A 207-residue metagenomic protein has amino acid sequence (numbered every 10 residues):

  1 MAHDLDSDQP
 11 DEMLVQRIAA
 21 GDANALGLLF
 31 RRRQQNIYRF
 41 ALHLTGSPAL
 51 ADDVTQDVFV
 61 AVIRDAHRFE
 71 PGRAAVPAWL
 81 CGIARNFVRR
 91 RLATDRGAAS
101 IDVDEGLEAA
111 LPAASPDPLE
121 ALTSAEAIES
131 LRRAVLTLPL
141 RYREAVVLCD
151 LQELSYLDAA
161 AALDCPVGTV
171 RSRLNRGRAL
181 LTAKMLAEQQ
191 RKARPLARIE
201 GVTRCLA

Functional and structural regions predicted by a protein language model:
A2-D6, S130-R133, L157, A161-A162 (+1 more regions): C-terminal edge and immediately downstream basic/flexible tail or linker adjoining helix-turn-helix-like DNA-binding
A2-L5, A19-L28, Y38-D57: Short, charged helix-capping/linker segments at alpha-helix termini
S7-D8, A98-S124, P195-L206: Internal acidic/polar
A19-A20, G46, D57-A74, T94-D95: Sigma70-family region 2
F30-P48, D65, V135, A187: Amphipathic, Lys/Arg- and hydrophobic-enriched alpha-helical face
R39, D53-V60, A74-N86: Structural recognition of an alpha-helix C-terminal capping motif at a helix-to-coil junction
R64-P71, C81-V103, S124, R176 (+1 more regions): Arg/Lys-rich amphipathic alpha helix in sigma70-family domain 2
R132-T169, A183: Helix-turn-helix DNA-binding module
